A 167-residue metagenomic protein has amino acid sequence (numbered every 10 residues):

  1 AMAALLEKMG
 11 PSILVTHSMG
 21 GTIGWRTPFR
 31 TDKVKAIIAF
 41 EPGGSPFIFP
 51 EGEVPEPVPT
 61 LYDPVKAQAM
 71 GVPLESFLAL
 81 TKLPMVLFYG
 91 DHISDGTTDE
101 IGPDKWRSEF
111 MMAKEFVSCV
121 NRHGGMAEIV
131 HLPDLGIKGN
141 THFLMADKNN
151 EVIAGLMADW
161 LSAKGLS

Functional and structural regions predicted by a protein language model:
A1-I13: Conserved acidic catalytic loop of the alpha/beta-hydrolase fold
E7, T31, L78-K82: Extracellular/periplasmic catalytic domains that process cell-envelope and extracellular macromolecules
L14-V15, I37: Conserved alpha/beta-hydrolase fold motif
V15-G24: Gly/Ala-rich beta-loop-alpha elbow adjacent to hydrolase catalytic centers
R26-R30: Active-site signature of alpha/beta-hydrolase-fold catalytic machinery across serine- and Asp/Cys-nucleophile hydrolases
D32-I48: A conserved short beta-strand
G44-H123, E128-V130: The feature captures the conserved acid-bearing segment of alpha/beta-hydrolase catalytic domains
I137-G139, F143-S167: Catalytic active-site module of serine/aspartate enzymes centered on a nucleophile-bearing elbow/loop
